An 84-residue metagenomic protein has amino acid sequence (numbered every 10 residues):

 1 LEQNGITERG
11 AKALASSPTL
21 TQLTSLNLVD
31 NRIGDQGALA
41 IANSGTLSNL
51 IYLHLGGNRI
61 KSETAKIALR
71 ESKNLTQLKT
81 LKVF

Functional and structural regions predicted by a protein language model:
L1-N4, L28-N31, N58: Consensus "Asn ladder" position of solenoid repeat domains
I6-A15, I33-A42, I60-R70: The leucine-rich repeat
P18-S25, G45-Y52, K73-T80: Leucine-rich repeat
N27-V29, H54-G56, K82: Conserved positional slot within leucine-rich repeat
K66, V83-F84: Generic structural signal for short, solvent-exposed loop/turn connectors between secondary structure elements
